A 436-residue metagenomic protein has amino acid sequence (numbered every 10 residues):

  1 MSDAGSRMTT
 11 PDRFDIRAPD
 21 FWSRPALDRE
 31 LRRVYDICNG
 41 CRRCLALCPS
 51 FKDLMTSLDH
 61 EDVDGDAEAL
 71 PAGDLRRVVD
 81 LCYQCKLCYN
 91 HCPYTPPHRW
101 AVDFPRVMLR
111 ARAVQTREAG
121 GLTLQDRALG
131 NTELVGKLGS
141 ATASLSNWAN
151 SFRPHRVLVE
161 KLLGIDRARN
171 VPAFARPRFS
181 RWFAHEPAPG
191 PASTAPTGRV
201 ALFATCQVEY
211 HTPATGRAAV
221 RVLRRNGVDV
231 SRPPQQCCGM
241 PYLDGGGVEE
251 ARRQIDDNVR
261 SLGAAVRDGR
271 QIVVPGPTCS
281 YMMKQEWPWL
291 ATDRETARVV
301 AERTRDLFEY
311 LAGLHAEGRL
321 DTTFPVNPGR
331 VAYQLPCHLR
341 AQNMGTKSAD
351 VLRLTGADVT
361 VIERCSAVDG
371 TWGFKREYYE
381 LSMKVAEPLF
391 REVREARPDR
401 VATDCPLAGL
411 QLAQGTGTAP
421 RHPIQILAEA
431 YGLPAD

Functional and structural regions predicted by a protein language model:
S2-G5, A26-I37, A173-P187: Short N-terminal secondary-structure initiator segments
D3-F21, A46-L81, T95-L124, R421-L427: Non-heme iron-sulfur electron-transfer modules
D12-D15, R24, S57-D59, A67-E68 (+3 more regions): A short alpha-helix capping/helix-coil boundary motif
P19-N39, R99, G246, E250: A short N-terminal beta->alpha junction/helix N-cap motif
W22-Y35, A67-V79, R224-N226, V351-T355: Short, intrinsically disordered, charge-biased short linear motifs at domain edges
E30-F51, D74-H98, A111, V135-K137 (+3 more regions): Cysteine-centered iron-sulfur cluster-binding motifs in ferredoxin-type domains/subunits of redox enzymes
C44-S50, L54, C88-Y94, H98 (+5 more regions): Secreted/processed peptides and extracellular or luminal domains of membrane proteins
V102-D436: Iron-sulfur cluster-binding electron-transfer modules in prokaryotic oxidoreductases
